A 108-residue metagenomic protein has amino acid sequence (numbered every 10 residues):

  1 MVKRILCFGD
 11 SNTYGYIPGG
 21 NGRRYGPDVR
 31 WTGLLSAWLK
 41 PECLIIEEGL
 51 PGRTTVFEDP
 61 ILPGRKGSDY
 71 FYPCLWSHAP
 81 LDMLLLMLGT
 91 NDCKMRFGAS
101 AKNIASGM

Functional and structural regions predicted by a protein language model:
V2-L6, T13-G107: Conserved SGNH/GDSL esterase-like catalytic core that processes O-acyl groups on lipids and polysaccharides
